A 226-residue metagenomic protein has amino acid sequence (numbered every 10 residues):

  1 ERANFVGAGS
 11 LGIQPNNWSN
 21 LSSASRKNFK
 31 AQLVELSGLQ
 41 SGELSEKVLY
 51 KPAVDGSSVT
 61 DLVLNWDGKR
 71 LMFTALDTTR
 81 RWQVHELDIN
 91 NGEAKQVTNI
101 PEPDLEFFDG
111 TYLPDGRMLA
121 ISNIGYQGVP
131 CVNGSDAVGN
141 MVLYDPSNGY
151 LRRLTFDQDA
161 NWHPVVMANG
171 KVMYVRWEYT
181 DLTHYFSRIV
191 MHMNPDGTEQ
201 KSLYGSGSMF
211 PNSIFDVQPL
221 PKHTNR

Functional and structural regions predicted by a protein language model:
E1-R226: Sequence signature of WD/YWTD-type beta-propeller architectures
